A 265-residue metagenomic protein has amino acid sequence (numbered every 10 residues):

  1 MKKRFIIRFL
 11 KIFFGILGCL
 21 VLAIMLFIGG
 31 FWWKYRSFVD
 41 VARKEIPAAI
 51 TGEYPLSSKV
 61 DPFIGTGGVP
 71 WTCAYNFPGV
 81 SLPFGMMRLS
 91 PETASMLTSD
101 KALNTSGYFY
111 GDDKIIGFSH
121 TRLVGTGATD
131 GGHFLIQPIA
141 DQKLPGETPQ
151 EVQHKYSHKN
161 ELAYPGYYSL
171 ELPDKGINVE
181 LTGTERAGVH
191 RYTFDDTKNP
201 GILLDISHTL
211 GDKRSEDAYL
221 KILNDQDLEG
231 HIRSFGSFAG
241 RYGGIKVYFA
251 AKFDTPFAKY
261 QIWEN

Functional and structural regions predicted by a protein language model:
M1, K34, L210-D212: Long, compositionally biased intrinsically disordered regions
R4-D40: N-terminal type II signal-anchor transmembrane helix that functions as the membrane-insertion/stop-transfer segment
F38-N265: Accessory carbohydrate-recognition regions in carbohydrate-active enzymes
